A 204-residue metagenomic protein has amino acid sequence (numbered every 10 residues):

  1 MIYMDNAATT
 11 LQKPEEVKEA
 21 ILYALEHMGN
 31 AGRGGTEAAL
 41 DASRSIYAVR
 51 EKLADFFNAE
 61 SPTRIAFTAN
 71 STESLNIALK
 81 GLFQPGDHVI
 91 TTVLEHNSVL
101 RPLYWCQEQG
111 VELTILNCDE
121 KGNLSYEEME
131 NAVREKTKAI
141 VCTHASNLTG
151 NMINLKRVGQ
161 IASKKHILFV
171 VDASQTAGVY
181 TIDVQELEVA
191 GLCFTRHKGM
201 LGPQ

Functional and structural regions predicted by a protein language model:
M1-Q204: Pyridoxal 5′-phosphate
